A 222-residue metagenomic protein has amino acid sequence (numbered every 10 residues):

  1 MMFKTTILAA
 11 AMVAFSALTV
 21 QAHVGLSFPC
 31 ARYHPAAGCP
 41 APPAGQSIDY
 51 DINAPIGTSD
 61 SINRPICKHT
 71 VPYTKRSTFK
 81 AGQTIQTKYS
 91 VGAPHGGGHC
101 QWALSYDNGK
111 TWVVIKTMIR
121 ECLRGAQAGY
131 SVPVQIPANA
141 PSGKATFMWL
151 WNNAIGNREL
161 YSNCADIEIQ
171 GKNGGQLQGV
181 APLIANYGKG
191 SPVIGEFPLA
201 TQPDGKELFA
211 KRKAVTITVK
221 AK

Functional and structural regions predicted by a protein language model:
M2-A10, A14-C100, N108-V114, M118-V132 (+2 more regions): Peripheral, solvent-exposed domain-edge segments that often transition into intrinsically disordered/low-complexity
Q135-N139: Proline-anchored loop/turn motifs at beta-strand termini and strand-loop-strand connectors
A140-T146: Short glycine/proline/serine/threonine-rich loop/turn segments at secondary-structure transition edges
W149-W151: Conserved structural position at the C-terminal beta-strand of extracellular beta-sandwich adhesion modules
